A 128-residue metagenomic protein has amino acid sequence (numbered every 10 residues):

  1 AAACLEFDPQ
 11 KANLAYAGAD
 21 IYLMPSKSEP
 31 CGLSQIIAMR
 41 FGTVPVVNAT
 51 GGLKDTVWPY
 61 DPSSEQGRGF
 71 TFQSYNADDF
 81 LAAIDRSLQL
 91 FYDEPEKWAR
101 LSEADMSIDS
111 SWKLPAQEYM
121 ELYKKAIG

Functional and structural regions predicted by a protein language model:
A1-K11: Nucleotide-activated donor-binding/catalytic signature segment of Leloir-type glycosyltransferases, i.e., the conserved
P9, L14-S107: Catalytic binding pocket for nucleotide-activated donors in carbohydrate/polymer assembly enzymes
W112-G128: C-terminal alpha-helical cap of glycosyltransferases
